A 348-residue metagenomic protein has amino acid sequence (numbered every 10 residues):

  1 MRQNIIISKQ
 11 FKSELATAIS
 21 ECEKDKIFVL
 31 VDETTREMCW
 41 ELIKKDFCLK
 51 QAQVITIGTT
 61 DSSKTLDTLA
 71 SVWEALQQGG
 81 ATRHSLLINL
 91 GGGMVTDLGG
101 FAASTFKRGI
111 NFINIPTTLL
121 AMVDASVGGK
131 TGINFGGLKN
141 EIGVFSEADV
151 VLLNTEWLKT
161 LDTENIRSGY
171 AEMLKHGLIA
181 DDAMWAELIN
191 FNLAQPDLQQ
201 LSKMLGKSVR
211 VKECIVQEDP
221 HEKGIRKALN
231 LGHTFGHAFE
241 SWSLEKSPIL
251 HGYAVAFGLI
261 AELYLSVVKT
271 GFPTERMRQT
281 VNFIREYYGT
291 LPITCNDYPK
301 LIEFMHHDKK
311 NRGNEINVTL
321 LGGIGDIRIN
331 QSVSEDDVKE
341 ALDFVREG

Functional and structural regions predicted by a protein language model:
M1-L86: ATP/NTP phosphate-donor binding region
L76-L90, D97-N114: Non-catalytic interfacial helical region
A81, E147-V150, E156-T163, A171-A183 (+9 more regions): Generic secondary-structure signature for well-ordered alpha-helical cores
M94-F101, M122, A238: Short glycine/serine/threonine-rich phosphate/pyrophosphate-binding segments that cradle anionic phosphate groups
F101-A194: A glycine/threonine-rich phosphate-anchoring loop and its flanking beta-alpha core in nucleotide/phosphate-binding
M173, T274-G348: C-terminal charged capping/lid subdomain of soluble metabolic enzymes
N190-P299: Active-site segments that bind and position negatively charged phosphate/pyrophosphate groups
